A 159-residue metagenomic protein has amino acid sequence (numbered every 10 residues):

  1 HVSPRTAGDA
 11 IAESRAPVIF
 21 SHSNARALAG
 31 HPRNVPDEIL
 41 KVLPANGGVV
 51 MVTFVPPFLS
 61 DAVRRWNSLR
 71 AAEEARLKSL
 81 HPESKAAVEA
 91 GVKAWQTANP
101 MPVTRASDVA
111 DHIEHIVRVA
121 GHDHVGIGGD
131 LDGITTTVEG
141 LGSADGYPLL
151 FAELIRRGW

Functional and structural regions predicted by a protein language model:
H1, I19-S23, M51-T53, G128-G129: A cross-family glycoside hydrolase active-site/sugar-binding cleft signature
H1-I19, P32-G48, D108-D123: Histidine/acidic residue-rich metal-binding segments in metalloenzymes
V2-D9, A25-L28, P57-S60, G133-T135: Active-site environment of divalent metal-dependent phosphoester hydrolases
G30-V35, M101-T104, D108, V138-G146: Alpha-helix N-cap and loop-to-helix initiation/capping positions
P36-V92: Aromatic-lined glycan-binding groove of carbohydrate-active enzymes
V52-F54, A120-G142: Short acidic/histidine-rich active-site segments
A86-D111: Intrinsically disordered, low-complexity acidic Ser/Thr-rich regulatory segments
G142-W159: Mid-to-C-terminal alpha-helical segments outside catalytic/metal-binding sites
